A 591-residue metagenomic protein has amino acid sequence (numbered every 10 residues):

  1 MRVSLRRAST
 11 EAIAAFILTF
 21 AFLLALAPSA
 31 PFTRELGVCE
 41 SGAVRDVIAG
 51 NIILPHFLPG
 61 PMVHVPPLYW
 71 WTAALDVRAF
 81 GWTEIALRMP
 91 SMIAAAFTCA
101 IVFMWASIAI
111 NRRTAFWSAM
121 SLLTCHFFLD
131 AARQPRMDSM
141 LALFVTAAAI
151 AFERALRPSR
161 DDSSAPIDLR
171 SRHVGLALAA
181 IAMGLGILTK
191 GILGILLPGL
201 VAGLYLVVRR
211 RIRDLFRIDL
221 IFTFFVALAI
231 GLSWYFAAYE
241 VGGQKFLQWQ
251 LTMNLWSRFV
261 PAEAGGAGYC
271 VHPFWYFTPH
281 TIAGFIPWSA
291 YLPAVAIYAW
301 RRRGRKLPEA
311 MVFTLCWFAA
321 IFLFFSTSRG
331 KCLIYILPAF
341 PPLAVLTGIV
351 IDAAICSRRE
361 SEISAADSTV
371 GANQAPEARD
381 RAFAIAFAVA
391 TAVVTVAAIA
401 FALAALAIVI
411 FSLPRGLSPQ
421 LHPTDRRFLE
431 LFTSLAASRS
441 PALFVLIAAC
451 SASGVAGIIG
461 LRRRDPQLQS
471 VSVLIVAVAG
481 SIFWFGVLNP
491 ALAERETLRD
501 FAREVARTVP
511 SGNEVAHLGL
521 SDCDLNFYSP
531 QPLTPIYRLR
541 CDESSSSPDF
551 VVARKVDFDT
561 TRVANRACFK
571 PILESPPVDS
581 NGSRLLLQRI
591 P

Functional and structural regions predicted by a protein language model:
M1-S364, T369, I385, V389 (+1 more regions): Membrane-integral, polyisoprenol-dependent glycosyltransferases of the GT-C/oligosaccharyltransferase superfamily
R2-S4, A177, Y298-P591: Membrane-embedded architecture of ER/inner-membrane glycosylation machinery
